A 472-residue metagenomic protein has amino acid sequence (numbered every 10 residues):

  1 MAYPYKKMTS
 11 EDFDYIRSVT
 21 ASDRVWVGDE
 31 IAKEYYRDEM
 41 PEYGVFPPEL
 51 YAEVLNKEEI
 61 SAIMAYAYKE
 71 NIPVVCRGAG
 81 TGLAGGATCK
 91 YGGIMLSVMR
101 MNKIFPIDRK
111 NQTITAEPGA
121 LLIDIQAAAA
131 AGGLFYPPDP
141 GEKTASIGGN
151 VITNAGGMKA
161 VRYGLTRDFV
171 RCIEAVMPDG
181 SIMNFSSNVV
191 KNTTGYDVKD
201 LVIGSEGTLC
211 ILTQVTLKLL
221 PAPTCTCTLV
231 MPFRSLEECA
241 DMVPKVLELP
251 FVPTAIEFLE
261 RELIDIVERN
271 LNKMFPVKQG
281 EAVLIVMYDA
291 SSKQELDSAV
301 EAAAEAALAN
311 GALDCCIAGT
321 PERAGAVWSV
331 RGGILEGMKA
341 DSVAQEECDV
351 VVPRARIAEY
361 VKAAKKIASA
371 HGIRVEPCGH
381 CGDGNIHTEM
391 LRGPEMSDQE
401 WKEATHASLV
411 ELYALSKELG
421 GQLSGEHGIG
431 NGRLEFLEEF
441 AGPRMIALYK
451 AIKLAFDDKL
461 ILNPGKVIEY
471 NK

Functional and structural regions predicted by a protein language model:
M1-A65, G82-Q112, L263-K273, T320-E347 (+3 more regions): N-terminal flexible segment immediately upstream of the FAD-binding catalytic core in FAD-dependent oxidoreductases
S22, K417-I429, L454, D458-L462: Alpha-helix capping/hinge segments and adjacent helical runs
V27-R37, P221, C227, P232-E411 (+2 more regions): C-terminal substrate-recognition/cap domain of FAD-linked oxidoreductases
K103-E257, L462: FAD-binding subdomain of flavoenzyme oxidoreductases
S181, L434-K472: Activity-critical C-terminal alpha-helical subdomain
